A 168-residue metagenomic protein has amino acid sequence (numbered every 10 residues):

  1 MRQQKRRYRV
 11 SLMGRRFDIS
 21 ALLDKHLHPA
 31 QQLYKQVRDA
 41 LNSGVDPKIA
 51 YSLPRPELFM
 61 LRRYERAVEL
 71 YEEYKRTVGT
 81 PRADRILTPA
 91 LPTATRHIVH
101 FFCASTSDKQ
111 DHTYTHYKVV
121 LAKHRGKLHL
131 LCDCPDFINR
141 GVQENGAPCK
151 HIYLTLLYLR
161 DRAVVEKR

Functional and structural regions predicted by a protein language model:
M1-R168: Long, low-complexity, compositionally biased intrinsically disordered regions
